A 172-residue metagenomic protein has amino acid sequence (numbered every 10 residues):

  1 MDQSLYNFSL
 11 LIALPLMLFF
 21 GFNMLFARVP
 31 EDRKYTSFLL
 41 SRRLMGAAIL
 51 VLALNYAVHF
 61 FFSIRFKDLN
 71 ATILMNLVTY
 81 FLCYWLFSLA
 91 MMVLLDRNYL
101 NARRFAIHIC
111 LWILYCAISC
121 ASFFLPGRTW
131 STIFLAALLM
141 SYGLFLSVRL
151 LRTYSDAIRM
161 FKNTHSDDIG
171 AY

Functional and structural regions predicted by a protein language model:
M1-A121, F134-A137: N-terminal low-complexity or simple alpha-helical regulatory segments that function as activation/interaction modules
M17-F26, G143-I158: Membrane-water interface of transmembrane alpha-helices
T36-L40, D156-Y172: Membrane-helix boundary/juxtamembrane motif in polytopic membrane proteins
M92-L95, L125-T129, L151-F161: A cytosolic-side transmembrane-helix exit/cap motif
Y115-I118, L150-T153, A171-Y172: Hydrophobic transmembrane alpha-helices
